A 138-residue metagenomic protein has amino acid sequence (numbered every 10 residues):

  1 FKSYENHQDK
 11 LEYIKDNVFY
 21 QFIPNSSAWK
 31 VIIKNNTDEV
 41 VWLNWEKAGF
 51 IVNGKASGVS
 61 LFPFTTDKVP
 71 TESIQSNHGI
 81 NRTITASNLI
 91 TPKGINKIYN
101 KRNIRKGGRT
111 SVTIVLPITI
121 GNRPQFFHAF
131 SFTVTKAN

Functional and structural regions predicted by a protein language model:
F1-S26: Low-complexity, acidic Ser/Thr/Pro/Gly-rich terminal tails and inter-domain linkers that flank the onset of structured
I14-V18, T66-P70, N100: Short structured motifs
S27-W29, V112: Residue-level detector of short, conserved catalytic/binding motifs and their immediate flanks
W29-N35: Short, well-ordered beta-strand segments enriched in hydrophobic/aromatic residues
K34, I51, P117-G121: A generic structural motif
N36-P92: The feature marks short-to-medium sequence segments in extracytoplasmic or secretory-pathway proteins
G79-I80, I84-N138: Surface-exposed edge beta-strand/loop patches
